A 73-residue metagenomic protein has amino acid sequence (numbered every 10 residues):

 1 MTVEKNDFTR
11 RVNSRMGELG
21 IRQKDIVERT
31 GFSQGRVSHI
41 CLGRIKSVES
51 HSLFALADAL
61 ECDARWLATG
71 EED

Functional and structural regions predicted by a protein language model:
M1-R22: A short, Lys/Arg-rich alpha-helix, primarily the initiator
M16, V27, A57: The alpha-helix within a helix-turn-helix
D25, R36, W66: Residues in the helix-turn-helix
G31-V48: Recognition helix of helix-turn-helix/homeodomain-like DNA-binding domains that insert into the DNA major groove
C41, S52, E71: DNA major-groove recognition helix of helix-turn-helix
R44-D58: Short, basic-rich loop-to-helix N-cap that marks the start of a DNA-contacting helix
E61-D73: Short C-terminal boundary/hinge segments that cap the last helix of small helical domains
